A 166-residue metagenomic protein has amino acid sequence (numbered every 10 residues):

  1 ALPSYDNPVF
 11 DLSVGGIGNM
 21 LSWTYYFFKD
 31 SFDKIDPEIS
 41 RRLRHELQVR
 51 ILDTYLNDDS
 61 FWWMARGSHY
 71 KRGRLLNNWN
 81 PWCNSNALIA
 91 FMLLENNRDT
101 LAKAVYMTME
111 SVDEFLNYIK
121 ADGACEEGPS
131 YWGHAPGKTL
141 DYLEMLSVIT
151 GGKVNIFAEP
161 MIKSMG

Functional and structural regions predicted by a protein language model:
L2-G128, D141: Active-site lining segments of carbohydrate-active enzymes
S13, W132-A135: Phosphate/oxyanion-binding active-site loops and adjacent basic polyanion-contact surfaces
F115-A121, C125-S130, V154-G166: Non-catalytic carbohydrate-binding regions of carbohydrate-active enzymes
H134-G166: Carbohydrate-active enzyme catalytic cores, enriched for enzymes that act on polyanionic acidic polysaccharides
